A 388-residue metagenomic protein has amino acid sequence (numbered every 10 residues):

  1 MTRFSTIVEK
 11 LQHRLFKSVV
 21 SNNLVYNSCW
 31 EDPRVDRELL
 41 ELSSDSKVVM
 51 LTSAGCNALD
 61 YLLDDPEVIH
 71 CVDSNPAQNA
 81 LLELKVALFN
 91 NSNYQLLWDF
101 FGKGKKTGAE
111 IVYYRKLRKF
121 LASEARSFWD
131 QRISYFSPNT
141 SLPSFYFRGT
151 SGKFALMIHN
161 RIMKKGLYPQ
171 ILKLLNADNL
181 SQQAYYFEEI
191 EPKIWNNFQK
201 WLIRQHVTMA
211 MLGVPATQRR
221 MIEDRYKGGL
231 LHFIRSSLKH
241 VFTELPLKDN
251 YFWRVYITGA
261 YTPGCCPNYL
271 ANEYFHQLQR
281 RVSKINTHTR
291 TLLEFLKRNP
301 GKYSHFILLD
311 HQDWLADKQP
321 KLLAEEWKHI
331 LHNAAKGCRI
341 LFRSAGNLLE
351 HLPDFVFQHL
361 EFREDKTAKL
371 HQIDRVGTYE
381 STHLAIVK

Functional and structural regions predicted by a protein language model:
T2-E38: N-terminal, Lys/Arg-enriched amphipathic/low-complexity engagement segments that precede the first folded domain
T2-F4, A77-F275: Class I S-adenosyl-L-methionine-dependent methyltransferase module
L24-K47, C56, L323-A324: Conserved alpha-helix/loop element of class I SAM-dependent methyltransferases that forms part of the SAM/SAH-binding
S44-S53, I69-C71: Conserved class I S-adenosyl-L-methionine
S46, R290-L308: A short acidic, Gly/Pro-enriched loop at the edge of an enzyme's catalytic core that lines a small-molecule cofactor
K321-K336: A short glycine-rich, Lys/Arg-flanked "PGG" loop and its adjoining helix->strand segment in the class I
K336-A345: Conserved beta-strand signature within the Rossmann-like core of class I S-adenosyl-L-methionine
D365-K388: Core SAM-dependent methyltransferase catalytic element
